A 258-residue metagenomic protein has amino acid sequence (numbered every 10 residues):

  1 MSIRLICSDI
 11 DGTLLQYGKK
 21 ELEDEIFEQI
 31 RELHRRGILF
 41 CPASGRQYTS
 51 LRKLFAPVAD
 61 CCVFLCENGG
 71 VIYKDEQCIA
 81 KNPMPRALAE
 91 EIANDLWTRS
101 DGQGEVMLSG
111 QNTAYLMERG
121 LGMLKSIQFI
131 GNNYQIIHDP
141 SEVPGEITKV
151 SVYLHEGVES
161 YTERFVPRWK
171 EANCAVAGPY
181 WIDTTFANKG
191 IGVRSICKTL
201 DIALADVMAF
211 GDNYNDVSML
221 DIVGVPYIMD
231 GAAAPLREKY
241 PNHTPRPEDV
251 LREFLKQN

Functional and structural regions predicted by a protein language model:
M1-L5, E23, I182-N258: Mg2+-dependent phosphoryl-transfer enzymes with acidic/Ser/Thr/Gly-rich catalytic loops
R4-K19, L220: Asp-based phosphoryl-transfer active-site loop
E21-G122: Active-site phosphate-binding/coordination module
G37-C41, D60-C62, T148-V150, A205-V207 (+1 more regions): Short active-site oxyanion
L51-F55, T162, M219-L220, L236: Hydrophobic packing residues within well-ordered alpha-helices of enzyme cores
P57-D60, N68, P167-K170, I222-V223 (+1 more regions): Short, structured coil segments at secondary-structure junctions
C61-E67, N82, I127-Q128, C174-A175 (+2 more regions): Short hydrophobic/aromatic-enriched beta-strand-loop microsegments
R99-F210, D216-M219, G231: Conserved acidic, metal-coordinating active-site core of Asp-based, Mg2+-dependent phosphoryl-transfer enzymes
